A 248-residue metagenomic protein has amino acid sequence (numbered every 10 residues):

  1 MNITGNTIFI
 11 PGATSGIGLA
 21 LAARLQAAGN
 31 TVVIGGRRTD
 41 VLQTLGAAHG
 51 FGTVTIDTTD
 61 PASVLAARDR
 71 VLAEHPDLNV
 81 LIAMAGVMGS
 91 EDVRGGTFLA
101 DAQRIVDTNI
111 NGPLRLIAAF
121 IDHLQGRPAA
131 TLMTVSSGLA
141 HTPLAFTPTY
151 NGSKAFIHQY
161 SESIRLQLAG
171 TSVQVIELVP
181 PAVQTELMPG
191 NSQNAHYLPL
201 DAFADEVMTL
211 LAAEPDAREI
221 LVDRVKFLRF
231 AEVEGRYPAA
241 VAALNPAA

Functional and structural regions predicted by a protein language model:
T14-S15: Conserved glycine-rich cofactor-binding loop
A28-T44: Conserved glycine-rich Rossmann-like NAD(P)H-binding loop of the short-chain dehydrogenase/reductase
A48-A62: Rossmann-fold cofactor-recognition segment
L65, M88-Q103, F146: Conserved mid-core segment of classical short-chain dehydrogenase/reductases
I117, S153: Active-site helix of classical SDR
S137: Residue(s) in the substrate-gating loop at a strand-loop-helix junction that position the organic substrate next
E177-L178, P189-G235: C-terminal helical subdomain
